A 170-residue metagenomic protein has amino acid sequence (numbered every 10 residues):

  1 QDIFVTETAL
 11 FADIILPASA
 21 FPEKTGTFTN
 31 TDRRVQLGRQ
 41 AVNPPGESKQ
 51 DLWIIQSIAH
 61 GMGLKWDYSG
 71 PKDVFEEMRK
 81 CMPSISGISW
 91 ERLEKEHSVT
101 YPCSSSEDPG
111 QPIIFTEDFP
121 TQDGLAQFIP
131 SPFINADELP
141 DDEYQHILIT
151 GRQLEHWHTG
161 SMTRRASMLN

Functional and structural regions predicted by a protein language model:
Q1-E47, M78-N170: A cross-kingdom feature strongest in bacterial/archaeal respiratory oxidoreductases
D51-S69: Non-catalytic, well-ordered alpha-helical segments in soluble enzyme domains
G63, E76-R79: Short amphipathic alpha-helical surface patches that mediate protein-protein
S69-F75: Short catalytic/ligand-gating loop segments at beta-alpha or beta-beta junctions within enzyme catalytic domains
